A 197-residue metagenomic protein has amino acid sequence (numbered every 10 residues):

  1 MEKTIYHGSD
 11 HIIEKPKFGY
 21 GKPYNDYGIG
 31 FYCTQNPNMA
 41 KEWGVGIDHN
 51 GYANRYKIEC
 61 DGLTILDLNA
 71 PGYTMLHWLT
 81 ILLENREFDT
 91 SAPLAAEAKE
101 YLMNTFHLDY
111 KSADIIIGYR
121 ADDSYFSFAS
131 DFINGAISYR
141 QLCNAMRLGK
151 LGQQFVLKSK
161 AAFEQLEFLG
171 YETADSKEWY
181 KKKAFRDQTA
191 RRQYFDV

Functional and structural regions predicted by a protein language model:
M1-Y27, G46, G170, R191-V197: ADP-ribose/NAD+-binding catalytic cleft of ART/PARP-like enzymes
I5, A53-R55: Conserved hydrophobic/aromatic beta-strand scaffold that supports enzyme active sites
G30: Acidic, aromatic-lined catalytic clefts of primarily extracellular/periplasmic carbohydrate-active enzymes that remodel
G46-G51, E59-V197: Conserved NAD+-utilizing ADP-ribose enzyme module
